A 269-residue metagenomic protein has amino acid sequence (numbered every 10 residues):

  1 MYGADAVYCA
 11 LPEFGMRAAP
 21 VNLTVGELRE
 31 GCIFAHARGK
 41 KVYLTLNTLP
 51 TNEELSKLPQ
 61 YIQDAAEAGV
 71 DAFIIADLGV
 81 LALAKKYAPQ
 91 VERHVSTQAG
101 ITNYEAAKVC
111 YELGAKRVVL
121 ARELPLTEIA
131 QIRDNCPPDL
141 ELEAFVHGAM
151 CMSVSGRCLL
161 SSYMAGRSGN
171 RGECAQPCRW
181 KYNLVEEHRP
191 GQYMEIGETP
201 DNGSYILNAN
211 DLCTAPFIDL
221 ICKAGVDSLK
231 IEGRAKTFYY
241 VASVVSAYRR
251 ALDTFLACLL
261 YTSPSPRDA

Functional and structural regions predicted by a protein language model:
M1-Y2: N-terminal basic/disordered segments at the start of proteins
V7-C9, V42-L44, F73, R93-T97 (+3 more regions): Hydrophobic faces of well-ordered beta-strands that scaffold small-molecule active sites in alpha/beta enzyme cores
Y8-E27, L46-N52, A235-Y239: Glycine-rich, proline-tolerant flexible connector loops at the mouths of alpha/beta enzymes
A19-R29, L78-A84, E123-C136, F238-Y240: Active-site-adjacent beta->alpha loops and helix N-cap segments on the catalytic face of soluble alpha/beta enzymes
N22-Y87, E92-H94: Active-site beta->alpha loop and helix N-cap motifs at the rims of alpha/beta catalytic domains
H94-A224, V241-V244: Catalytic alpha/beta core domains of metabolic enzymes, predominantly
V241-L256: C-terminal helical cap(s) of enzyme catalytic domains, especially alpha/beta-barrels
Y261-P266: Conserved small/polar residues in nucleotide/adenosyl-binding loops
